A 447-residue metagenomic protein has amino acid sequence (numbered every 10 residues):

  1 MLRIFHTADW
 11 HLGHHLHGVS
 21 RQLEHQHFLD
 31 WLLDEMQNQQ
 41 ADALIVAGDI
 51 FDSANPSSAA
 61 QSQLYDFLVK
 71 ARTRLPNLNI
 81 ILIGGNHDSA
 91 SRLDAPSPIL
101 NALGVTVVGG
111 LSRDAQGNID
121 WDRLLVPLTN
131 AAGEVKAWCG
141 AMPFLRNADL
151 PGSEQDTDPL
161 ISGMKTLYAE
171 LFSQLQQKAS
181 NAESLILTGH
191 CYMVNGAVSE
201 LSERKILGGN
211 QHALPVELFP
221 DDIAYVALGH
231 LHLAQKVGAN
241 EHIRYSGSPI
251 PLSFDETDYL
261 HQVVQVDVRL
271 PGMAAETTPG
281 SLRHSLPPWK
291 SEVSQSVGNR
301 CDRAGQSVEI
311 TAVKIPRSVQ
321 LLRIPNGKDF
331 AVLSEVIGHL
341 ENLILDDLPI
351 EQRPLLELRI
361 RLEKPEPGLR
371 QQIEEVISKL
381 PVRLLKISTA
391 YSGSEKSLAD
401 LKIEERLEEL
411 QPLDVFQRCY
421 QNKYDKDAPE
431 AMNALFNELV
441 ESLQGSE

Functional and structural regions predicted by a protein language model:
M1-V69, T73-N77, L187, E438 (+2 more regions): N-terminal active-site segment of His-dependent metallophosphoesterases
D9, D49, L64, G85 (+6 more regions): Divalent metal-coordination and catalytic microenvironments
A41-A59, L75-S91, Y192-N210: Active-site neighborhood of divalent metal-dependent phosphoester/pyrophosphate hydrolases
T73-L75, E217-D222, I350: Short, conserved loop/helix-junction motifs that constitute active-site signature segments in enzyme catalytic cores
D88-H242: His/Asp/Glu-rich metal-coordinating catalytic cores of metallo-dependent phosphodiesterases/hydrolases acting on
Y225-L270, G305-N326: A conserved active-site cap/scaffold subdomain adjacent to cofactor or substrate pockets
V268-G272, N299-C301, G305-E447: Accessory, non-catalytic peripheral segments of nucleic-acid enzymes
P271-S307: Intrinsic disorder/low-complexity segments
